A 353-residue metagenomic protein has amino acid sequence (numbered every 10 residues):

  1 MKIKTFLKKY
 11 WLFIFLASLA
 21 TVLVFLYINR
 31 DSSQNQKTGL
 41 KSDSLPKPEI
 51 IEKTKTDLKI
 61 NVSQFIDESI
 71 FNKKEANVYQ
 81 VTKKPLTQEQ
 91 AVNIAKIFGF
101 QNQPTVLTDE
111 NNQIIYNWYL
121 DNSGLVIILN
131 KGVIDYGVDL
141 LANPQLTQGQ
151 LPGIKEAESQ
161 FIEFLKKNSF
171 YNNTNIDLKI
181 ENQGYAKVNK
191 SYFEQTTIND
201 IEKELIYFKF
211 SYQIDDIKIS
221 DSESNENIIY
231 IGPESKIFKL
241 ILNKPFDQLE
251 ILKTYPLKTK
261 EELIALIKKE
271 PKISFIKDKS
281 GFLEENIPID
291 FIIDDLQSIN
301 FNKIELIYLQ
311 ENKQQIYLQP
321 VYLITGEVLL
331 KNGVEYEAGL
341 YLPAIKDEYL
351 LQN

Functional and structural regions predicted by a protein language model:
K2-S220, Y230, I237-K258: Preferential activation on post-signal-peptide N-terminal prodomains/segments of secreted or lumenal proteins
D109, G232, L330-N332: Acidic surface patches and DE-rich sequence motifs
F161, Y322-I324: Conserved histidines in hydrophobic membrane contexts and catalytic metal-binding motifs
I201-Y207, S224, Y317-V321: A general secondary-structure signal for short beta-strands and their flanking turns/coil in non-transmembrane regions
S211-S222, L329-G339: Short, cysteine-centered beta-strand-loop-beta hairpins and adjacent loop/turn segments enriched in charged/polar
Y212-I214, E305-Q310, G326-V328: Short, flexible loop/turn elements at secondary-structure junctions
E223-Q319: Charged, low-complexity helical/coil segments in non-catalytic cytosolic or luminal regions
E327-N353: C-terminal structured interaction module
